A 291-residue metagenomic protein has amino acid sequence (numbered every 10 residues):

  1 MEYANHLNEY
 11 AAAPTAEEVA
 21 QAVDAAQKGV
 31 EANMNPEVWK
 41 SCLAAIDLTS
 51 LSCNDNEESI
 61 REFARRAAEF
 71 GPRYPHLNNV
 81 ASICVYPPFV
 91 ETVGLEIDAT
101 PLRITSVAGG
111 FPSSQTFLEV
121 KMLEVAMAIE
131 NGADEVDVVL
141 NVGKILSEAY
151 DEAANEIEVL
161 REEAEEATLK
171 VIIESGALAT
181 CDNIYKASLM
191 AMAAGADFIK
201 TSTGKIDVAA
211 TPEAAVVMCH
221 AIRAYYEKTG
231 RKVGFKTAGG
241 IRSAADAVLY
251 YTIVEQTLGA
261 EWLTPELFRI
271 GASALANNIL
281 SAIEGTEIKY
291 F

Functional and structural regions predicted by a protein language model:
M1-A44: Charged, compositionally biased N-terminal leader segments and the immediate start of the first structured element
A13-E17, Q21-D24, N56, V208-A209 (+1 more regions): N-terminal start-of-chain detector that recognizes signal peptides and the immediate post-cleavage beginning
G29-A45, N54-N78, P88-F235, R242-S273 (+2 more regions): Alpha/beta enzyme core
L51: A short, histidine- and acid-enriched strand-loop-helix "catalytic/donor-clamping" loop that lines the nucleotide-sugar
I83-V85: Short, hydrophobic beta-strand segments that form beta-sheet elements in well-ordered domains
